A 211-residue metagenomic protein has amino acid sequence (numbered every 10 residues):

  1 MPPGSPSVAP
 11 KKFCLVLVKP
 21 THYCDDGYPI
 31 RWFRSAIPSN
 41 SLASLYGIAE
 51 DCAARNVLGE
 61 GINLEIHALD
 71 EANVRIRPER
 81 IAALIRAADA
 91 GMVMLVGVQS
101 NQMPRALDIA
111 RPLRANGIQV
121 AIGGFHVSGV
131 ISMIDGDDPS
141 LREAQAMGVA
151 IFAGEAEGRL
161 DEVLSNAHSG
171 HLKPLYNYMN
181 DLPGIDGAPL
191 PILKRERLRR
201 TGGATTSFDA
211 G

Functional and structural regions predicted by a protein language model:
M1-L17, A88-G91, A115: Radical SAM enzyme core and accessory elements
P6-I37: Short glycine-rich His-centered loop
F33, L69, F152, F208-A210: Hydrophobic residues at beta-strand termini and immediately following loops that shape nucleotide-binding pockets
F33-E50: Short catalytic helix/loop segments, enriched in acidic residues and glycine and frequently bearing histidine
A49, E65-P189, E196: Glycine-rich beta-alpha loop elements in corrinoid/cobalamin-binding modules across cobalamin-dependent enzymes
C52-E65: Short mixed-charge
L190-G211: Radical SAM [4Fe-4S] cluster-binding motif and immediate context
